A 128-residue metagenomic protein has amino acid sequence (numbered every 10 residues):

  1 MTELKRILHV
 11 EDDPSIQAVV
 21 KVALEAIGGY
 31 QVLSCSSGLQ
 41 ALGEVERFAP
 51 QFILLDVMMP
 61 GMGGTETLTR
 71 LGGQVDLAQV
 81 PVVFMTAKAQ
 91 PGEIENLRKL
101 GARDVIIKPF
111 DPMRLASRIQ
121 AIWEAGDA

Functional and structural regions predicted by a protein language model:
L4-S15, V20-L24, I53: Conserved acidic segment of CheY-like receiver
S34-F52, T69: Acidic, metal-coordinating helix/loop segments flanking the phosphotransfer/catalytic sites of two-component signaling
M59: Receiver (REC) domain active-site loop signature in two-component systems and cognate sites in sensor histidine kinases
R103: Short, glycine/charged-rich "phosphate-handling" switch motifs in NTP-dependent and phosphotransfer domains
F110-I119: C-terminal output helix
